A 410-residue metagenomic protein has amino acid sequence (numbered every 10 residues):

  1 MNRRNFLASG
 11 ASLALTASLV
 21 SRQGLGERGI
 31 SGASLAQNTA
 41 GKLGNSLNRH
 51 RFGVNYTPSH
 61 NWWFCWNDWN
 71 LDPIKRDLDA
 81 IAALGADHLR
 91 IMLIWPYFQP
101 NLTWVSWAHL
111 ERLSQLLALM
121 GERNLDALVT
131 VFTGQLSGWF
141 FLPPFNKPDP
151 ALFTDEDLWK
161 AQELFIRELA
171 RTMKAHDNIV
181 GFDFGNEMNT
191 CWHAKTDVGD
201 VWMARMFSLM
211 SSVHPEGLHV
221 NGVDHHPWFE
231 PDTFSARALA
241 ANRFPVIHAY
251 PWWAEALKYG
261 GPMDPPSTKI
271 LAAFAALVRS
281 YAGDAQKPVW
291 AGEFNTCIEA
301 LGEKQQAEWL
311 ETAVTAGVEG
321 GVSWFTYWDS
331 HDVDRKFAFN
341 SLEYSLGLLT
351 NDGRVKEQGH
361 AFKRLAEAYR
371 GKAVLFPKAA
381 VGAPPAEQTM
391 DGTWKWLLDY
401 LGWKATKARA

Functional and structural regions predicted by a protein language model:
N5-G26: N-terminal export signals
V20-K42: C-terminal segment of N-terminal export signals and the immediately downstream linker at the start of the mature
G41-N242, F325: Active-site mouth of glycoside hydrolases
G121, G283, V318: Anion (oxyanion) recognition and catalysis
G217-I298: Glycoside hydrolase catalytic-domain groove-lining segments
F294, Q305-S341: Substrate-binding cleft of secreted/luminal carbohydrate-active enzymes
W328-A410: Aromatic-rich peripheral "rim/lid" segments of glycoside hydrolase catalytic domains that contact and position glycan
